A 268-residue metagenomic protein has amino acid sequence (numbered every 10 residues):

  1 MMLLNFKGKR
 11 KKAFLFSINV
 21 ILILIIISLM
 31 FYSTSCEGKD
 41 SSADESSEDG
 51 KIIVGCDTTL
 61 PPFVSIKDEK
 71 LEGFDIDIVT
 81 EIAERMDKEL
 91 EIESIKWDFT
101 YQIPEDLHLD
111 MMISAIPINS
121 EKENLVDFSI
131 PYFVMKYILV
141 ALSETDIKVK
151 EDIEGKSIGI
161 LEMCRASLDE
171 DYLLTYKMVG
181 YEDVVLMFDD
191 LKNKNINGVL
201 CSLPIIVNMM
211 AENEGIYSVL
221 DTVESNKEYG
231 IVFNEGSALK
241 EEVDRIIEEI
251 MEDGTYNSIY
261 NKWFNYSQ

Functional and structural regions predicted by a protein language model:
F31-A43: Bacterial lipoprotein signal-peptidase II cleavage site
E37, I76-R85, E144-I147, E151-R165 (+1 more regions): Extended ligand-binding regions for polar small-molecule ligands
D49-G73: Short glycine-rich His-centered loop
G55-L60, E93-D98, L107-N119, S143 (+3 more regions): Beta->alpha turn/N-cap motifs
D57-T58, F133-A141, L203, V207-E248 (+1 more regions): Periplasmic-binding protein-like
I76, T80, E84-D152, G215-V223: Acidic, polar ligand-binding/catalytic clefts
D77, E91-I103, R165, V179-N193 (+1 more regions): Short helix-initiation/N-cap motifs at beta->coil->alpha
I138-G215, V219, G236-S237: Pocket-lining segment of extracytoplasmic ligand-binding domains
